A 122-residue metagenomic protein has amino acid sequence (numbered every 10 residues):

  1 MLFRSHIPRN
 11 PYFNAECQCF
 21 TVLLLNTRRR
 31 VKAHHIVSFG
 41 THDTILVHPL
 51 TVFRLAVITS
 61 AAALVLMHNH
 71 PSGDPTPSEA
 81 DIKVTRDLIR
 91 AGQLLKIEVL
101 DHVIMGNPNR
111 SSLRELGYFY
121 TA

Functional and structural regions predicted by a protein language model:
M1-L2: Short, small-residue-biased leader/transition segments that mark boundaries at the very start of proteins
H6-P11: Basic, amphipathic DNA-recognition helix from helix-turn-helix-like DNA-binding domains
F13-E16: Short loop/turn motifs at secondary-structure junctions and domain boundaries
C19-V22: Short glycine-rich loop/turn motifs
L24, R28, S38-A122: Active-site-proximal loop/helix of nucleotide/amide-processing enzymes and allied scaffolds
